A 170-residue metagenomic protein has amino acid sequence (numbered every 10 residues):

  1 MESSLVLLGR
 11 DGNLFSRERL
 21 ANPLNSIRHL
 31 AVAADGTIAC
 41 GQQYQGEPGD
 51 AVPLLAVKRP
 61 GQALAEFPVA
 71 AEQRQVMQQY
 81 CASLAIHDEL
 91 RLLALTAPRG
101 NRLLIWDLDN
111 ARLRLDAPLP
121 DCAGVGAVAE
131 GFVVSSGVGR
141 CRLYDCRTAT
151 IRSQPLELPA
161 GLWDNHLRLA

Functional and structural regions predicted by a protein language model:
M1-G12, V52-G61: Beta-propeller blade signature
M1-S3, G46-P53, T96-N101: Short, solvent-exposed loop/turn segments at conserved positions within beta-propeller repeat blades
S3, R28, A82-S83, A123: Structural signature of WD-repeat beta-propeller blades
E18-P23, P68-Q78, L115-P120, P155-P159: Surface loop/turn motifs at the tips and blade-to-blade linkers of beta-strand repeat domains
L30, L84, V125, N165-L167: Hydrophobic core register within WD40 beta-propeller blades
D35-T37, E89-R91, A129-G131: Short coil/turn segments that connect the beta-strands within blades of beta-propeller domains
I38-G41, L95, V134-S135: Residue position within the beta-strands of beta-propeller blades
S135-A170: Blade-level signature of beta-propeller repeat domains, shared across WD40, Kelch, NHL, RCC1 and BNR/Asp-box propellers
